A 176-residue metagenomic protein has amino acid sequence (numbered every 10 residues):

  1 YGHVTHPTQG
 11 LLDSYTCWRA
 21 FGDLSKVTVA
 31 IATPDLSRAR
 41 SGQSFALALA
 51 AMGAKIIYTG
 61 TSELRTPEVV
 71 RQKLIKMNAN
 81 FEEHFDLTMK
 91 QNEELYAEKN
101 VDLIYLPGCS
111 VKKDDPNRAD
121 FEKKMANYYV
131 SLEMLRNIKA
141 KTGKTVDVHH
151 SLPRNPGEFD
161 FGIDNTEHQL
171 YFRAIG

Functional and structural regions predicted by a protein language model:
Y1-T5, S62-E63, A174-G176: Short, acidic/turn-prone active-site loops that include or flank metal/cofactor- and phosphate-binding residues
Y1-W18, K144, N155-D160: Phosphate/diphosphate ligand-binding glycine-rich loop within oxidoreductases
T5-L12, R40, S44, R65 (+3 more regions): Conserved active-site and cofactor/substrate-binding residues in soluble primary-metabolism enzymes
L12-D13, Q43-L47, Q72-K73, R118-D120 (+1 more regions): Short, glycine/charged-enriched secondary-structure capping and boundary segments
W18-L106: Glycine-rich phosphate/diphosphate-binding loop of Rossmann-like nucleotide-binding domains
A30, I57, V148-H149, Y171-F172: Structural detector of well-ordered beta-strand residues that form the stable sheet scaffold of enzyme domains
I75-D164: Rossmann-like adenosine-cofactor binding region
D164-G176: C-terminal helix-to-coil terminal segments
